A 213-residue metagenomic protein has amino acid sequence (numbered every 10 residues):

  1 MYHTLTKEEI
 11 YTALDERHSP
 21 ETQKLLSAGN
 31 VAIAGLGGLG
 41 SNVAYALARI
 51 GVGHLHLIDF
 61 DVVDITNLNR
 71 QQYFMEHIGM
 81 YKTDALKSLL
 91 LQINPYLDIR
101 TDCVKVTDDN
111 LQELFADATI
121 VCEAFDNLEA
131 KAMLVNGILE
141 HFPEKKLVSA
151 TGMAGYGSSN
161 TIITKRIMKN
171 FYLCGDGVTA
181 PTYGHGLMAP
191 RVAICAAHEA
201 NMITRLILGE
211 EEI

Functional and structural regions predicted by a protein language model:
M1-V31: N-terminal charged helix/coil linker that caps or initiates catalytic domains
Y2-K7, S27, L114-I120, A124-I213: Glycine-rich phosphate/adenylate-binding loop
I33-L36, L57: Hydrophobic Val/Ile/Leu positions in short beta-strands of Rossmann-like dinucleotide-binding domains
L39: Hydrophobic/small residue at the entry helix of a nucleotide-binding pocket
R49-H54: Conserved S-adenosyl-L-methionine
D59-I93: Glycine-rich phosphate-binding loop and adjoining beta1-alpha1-beta2 segment of Rossmann-like nucleotide-binding folds
T83-T119, F125-L128: A structured beta-alpha segment of the ubiquitous adenosine-cofactor-binding alpha/beta core
